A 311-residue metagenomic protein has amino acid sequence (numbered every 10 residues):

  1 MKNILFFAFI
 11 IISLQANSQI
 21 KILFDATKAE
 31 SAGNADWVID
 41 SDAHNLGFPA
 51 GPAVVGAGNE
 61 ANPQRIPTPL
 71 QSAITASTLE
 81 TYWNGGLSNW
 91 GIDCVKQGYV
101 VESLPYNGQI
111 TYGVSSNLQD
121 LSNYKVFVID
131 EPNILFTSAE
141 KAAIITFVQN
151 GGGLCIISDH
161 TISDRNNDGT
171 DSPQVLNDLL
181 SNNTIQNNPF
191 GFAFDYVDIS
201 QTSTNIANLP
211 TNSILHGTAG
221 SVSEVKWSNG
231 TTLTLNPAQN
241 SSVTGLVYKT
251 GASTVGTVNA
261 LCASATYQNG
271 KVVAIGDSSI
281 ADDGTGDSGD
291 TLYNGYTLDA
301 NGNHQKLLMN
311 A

Functional and structural regions predicted by a protein language model:
M1-Q19: Bacterial Sec-dependent N-terminal signal peptides
N17-Q19, N123-Y124, G151, N269: A general structural motif
Q19-S77, T81, K96-Q97, Q186 (+2 more regions): Extracellular ligand-binding/catalytic regions of CAZymes and related secreted enzymes and adhesion modules
L23, E102, C155, N188 (+2 more regions): Hydrophobic/aromatic beta-strand patches that form the interior of the parallel beta-sheet core in alpha/beta enzyme
K28-S31, N107-T111, V128-F136, L154 (+4 more regions): Solvent-exposed loop/turn segments at secondary-structure junctions within structured extracellular/periplasmic domains
R65, H160-V258, A265-Y267: An acidic, glycine-rich "communication" segment
A73-N177, N182: Helical hinge/lid and interdomain linker segments adjacent to catalytic or ligand-binding clefts that mediate domain
